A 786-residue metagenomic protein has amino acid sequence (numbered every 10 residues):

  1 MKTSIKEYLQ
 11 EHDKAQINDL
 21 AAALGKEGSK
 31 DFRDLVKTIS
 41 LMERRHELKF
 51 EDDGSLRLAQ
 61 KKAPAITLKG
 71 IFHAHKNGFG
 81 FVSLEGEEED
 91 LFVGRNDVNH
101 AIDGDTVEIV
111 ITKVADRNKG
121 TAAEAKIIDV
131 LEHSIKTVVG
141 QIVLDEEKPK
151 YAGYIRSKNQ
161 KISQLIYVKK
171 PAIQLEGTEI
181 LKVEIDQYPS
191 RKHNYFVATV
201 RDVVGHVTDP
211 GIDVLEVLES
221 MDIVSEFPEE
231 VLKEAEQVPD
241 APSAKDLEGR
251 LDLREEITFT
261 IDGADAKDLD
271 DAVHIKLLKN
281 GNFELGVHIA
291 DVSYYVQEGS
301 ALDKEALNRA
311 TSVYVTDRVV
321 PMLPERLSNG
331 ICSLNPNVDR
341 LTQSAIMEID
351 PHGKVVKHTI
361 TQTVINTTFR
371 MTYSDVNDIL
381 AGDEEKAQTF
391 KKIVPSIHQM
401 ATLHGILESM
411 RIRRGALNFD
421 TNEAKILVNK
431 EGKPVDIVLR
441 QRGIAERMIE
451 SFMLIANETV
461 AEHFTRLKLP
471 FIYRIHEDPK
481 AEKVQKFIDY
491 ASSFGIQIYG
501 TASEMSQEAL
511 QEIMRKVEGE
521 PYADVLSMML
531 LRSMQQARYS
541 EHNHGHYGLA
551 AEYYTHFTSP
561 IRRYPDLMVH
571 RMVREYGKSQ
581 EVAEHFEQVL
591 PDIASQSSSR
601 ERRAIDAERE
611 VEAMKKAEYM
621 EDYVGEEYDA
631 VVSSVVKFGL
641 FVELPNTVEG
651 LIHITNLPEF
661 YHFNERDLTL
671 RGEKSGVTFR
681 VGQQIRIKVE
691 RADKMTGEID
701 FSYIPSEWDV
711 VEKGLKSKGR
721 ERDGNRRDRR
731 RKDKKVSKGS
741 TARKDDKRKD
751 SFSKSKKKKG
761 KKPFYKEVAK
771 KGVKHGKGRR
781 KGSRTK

Functional and structural regions predicted by a protein language model:
M1-G286, S293-D339, R370, D375-D378 (+1 more regions): Charge-lined substrate channels and their catalytic hotspots, especially those that engage the 3′ end of RNA
D105, A125, H653-I699, V711-G719: Intrinsically disordered, low-complexity linker and terminal regions at domain boundaries
T106, I180, K354, E627 (+1 more regions): Residue-level marker of beta-strand positions
T112, D186, S633, E690-A692: Short, surface-exposed secondary-structure boundary micro-motifs
E184, L253-T260, A264-N282, M400-R414 (+3 more regions): Phosphate-interacting basic helix/loop segments used at nucleotide- and nucleic-acid interfaces
S312-R413: Conserved catalytic alpha/beta cores of large enzymes that bind or transform nucleotide phosphates and polynucleotides
I360, Y373-L644, P658, H662 (+1 more regions): Append "with occasional cross-activation on large, charged helical scaffolds in nucleic-acid assemblies
V711-K786: Intrinsically disordered, Lys/Arg-rich low-complexity segments
